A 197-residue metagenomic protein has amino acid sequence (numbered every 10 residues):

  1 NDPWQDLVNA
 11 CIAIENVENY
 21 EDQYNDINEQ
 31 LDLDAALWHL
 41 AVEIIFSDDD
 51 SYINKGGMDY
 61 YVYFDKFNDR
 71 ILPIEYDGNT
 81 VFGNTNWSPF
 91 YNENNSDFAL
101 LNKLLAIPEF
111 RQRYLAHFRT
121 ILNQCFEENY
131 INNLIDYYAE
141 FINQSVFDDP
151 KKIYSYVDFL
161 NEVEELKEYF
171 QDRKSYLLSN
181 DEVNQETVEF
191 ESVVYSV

Functional and structural regions predicted by a protein language model:
P3-V197: Middle-to-C-terminal accessory/interaction subdomains
